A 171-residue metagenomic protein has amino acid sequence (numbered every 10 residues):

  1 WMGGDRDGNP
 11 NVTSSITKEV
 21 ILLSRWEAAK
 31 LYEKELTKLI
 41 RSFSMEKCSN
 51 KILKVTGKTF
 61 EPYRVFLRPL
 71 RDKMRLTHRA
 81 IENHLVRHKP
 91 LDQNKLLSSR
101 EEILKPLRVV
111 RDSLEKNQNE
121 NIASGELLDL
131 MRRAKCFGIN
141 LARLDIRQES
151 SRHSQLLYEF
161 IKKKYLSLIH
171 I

Functional and structural regions predicted by a protein language model:
W1-S14, S24, A142, S150-S151: Extended, well-ordered protein cores
V12-K38: Extended active-site and interfacial segments that coordinate phosphate-rich ligands in large catalytic machineries
R41-L168: Extended, charge-enriched "interface" segments that sit outside catalytic cores
